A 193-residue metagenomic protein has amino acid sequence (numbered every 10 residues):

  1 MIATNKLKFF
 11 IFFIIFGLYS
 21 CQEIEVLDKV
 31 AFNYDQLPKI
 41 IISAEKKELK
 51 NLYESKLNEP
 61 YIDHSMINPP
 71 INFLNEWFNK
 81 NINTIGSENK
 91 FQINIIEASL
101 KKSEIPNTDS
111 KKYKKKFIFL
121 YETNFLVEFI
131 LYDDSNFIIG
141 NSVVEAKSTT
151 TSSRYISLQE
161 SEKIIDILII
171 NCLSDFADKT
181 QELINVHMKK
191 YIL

Functional and structural regions predicted by a protein language model:
M1-C21: Sec-dependent bacterial lipoprotein signal peptides
F16-K39: Bacterial Sec signal peptide processing site at the extreme N-terminus
E25, P38-I40, Y113, N124 (+2 more regions): Terminal targeting/leader modules
I41-L100: N-terminal segment of the mature soluble domain
H64, I138-D175: Short secondary-structure boundary motifs at beta->alpha junctions and helix caps
K90-N141: Surface-exposed short loop/turn segments
D178-L193: Short, highly charged C-terminal tails/helix-capping segments
